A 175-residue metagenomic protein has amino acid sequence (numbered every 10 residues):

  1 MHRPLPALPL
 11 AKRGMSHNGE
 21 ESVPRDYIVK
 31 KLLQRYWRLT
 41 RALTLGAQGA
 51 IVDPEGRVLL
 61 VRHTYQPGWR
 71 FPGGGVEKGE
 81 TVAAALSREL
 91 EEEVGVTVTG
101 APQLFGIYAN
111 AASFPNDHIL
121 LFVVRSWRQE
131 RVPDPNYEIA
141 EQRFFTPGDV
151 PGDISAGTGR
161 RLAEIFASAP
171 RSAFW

Functional and structural regions predicted by a protein language model:
H2, S16-Q48: Acidic, metal-coordinating catalytic segment for phosphate/diphosphate chemistry, firing primarily on the Nudix
P4-N18, P67-G68, Y137-W175: Nudix hydrolase/Nudix homology domain
L45-A47, G56, D117-L120, A140: Change "...and in nucleic-acid phosphodiester-cleaving endonucleases..." to "...and in nucleic-acid processing enzymes
I51, L121-R125, F144: Short, well-ordered beta-strand micro-motif
D53, R57-E93: Conserved Nudix-box catalytic region and its N-terminal flanking loop in Nudix hydrolases and closely related
T97-G106: A short coil-to-beta-strand element that immediately follows conserved catalytic motifs
Y108-R131, T158, I165-A169: Active-site-adjacent beta-strand/loop module that shapes the phosphate/pyrophosphate-binding cleft
